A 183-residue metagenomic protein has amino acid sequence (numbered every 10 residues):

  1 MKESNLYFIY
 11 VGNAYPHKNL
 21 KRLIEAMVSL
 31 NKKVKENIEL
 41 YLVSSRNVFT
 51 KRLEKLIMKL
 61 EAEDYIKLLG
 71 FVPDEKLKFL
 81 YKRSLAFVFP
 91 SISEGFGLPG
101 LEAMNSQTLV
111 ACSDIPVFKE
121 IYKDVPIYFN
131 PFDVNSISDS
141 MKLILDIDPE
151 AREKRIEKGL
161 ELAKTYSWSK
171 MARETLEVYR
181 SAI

Functional and structural regions predicted by a protein language model:
M1-I183: Carbohydrate transferase catalytic cores enriched for Leloir-type hexosyltransferases
